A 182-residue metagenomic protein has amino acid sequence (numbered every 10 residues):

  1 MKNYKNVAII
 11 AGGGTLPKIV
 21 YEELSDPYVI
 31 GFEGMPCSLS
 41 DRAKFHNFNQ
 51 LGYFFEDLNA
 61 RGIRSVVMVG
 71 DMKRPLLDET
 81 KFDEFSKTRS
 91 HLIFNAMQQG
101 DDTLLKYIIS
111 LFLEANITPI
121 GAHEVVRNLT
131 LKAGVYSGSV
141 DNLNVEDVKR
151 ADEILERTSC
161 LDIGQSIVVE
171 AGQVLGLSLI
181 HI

Functional and structural regions predicted by a protein language model:
N6-I30: N-terminal basic/disordered segments at the start of proteins
I9, V29-G31, V66-V69, P119-H123 (+1 more regions): General beta-strand structural signal in soluble alpha/beta enzymes
G13, D71-R74, Q173: Short glycine-rich anion-binding loops that position phosphate/pyrophosphate groups of nucleotides and phosphorylated
D26-V29, L39-F48: Active-site regions of enzymes building and remodeling cell-envelope glycoconjugates
F45-E56, Q98: Glycine-rich anion/phosphate-binding loops
D78-Q99: A charged helix-plus-loop insertion that forms the helical arch/lid used to bind and gate nucleic-acid substrates
I108, A115-G121, N128-S178: Internal active-site segments that recognize and position negatively charged phosphoryl groups and nucleotide moieties
I180-I182: Conserved small/polar residues in nucleotide/adenosyl-binding loops
